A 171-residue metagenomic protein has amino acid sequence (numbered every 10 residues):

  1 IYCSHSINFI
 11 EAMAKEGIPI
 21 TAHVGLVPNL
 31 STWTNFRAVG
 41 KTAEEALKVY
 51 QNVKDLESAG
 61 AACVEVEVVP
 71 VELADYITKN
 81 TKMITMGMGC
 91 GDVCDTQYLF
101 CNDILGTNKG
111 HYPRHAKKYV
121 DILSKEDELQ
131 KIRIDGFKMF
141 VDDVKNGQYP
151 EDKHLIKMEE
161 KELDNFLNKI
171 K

Functional and structural regions predicted by a protein language model:
I1-K171: Alpha/beta enzyme core
